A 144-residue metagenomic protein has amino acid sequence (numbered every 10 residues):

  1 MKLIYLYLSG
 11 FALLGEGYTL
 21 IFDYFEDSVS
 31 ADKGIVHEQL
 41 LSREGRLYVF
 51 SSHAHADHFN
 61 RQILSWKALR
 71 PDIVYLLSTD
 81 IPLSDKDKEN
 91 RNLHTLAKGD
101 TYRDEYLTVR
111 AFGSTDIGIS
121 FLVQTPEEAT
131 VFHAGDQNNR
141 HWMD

Functional and structural regions predicted by a protein language model:
K2-Y5, T19-D23, T108-G113, T130-D136: Active-site-proximal beta-strand elements of phosphoester/diester hydrolases
L6, D87, T95-S120: A metal-dependent hydrolase metal-coordination microenvironment
L8, H53-H58, D116, H133: Histidine-centered active-site/metal-ligand motif
A12-F50, A54, R61-W66, Q137-D144: Pre-active-site segment of Zn-dependent metallo-hydrolases
L13-E16, D104-E105, V123-E127: Active-site beta-strand termini and strand-to-loop segments that position acidic
A31-K33, S84-E89, D104-V109, W142-M143: Short, charged, surface-exposed secondary-structure boundary motifs
V36-Y102: Active-site HxH/HxHxD metal-binding segment of metal-dependent hydrolases
T115-D144: Active-site-proximal loop/helix segments of hydrolase catalytic cores
